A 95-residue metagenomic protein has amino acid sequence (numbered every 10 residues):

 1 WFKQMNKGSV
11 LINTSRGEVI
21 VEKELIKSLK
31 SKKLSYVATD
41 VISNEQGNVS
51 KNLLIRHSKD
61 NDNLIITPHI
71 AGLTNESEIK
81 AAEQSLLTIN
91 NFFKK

Functional and structural regions predicted by a protein language model:
F2: Short alpha-helical donor nucleotide-sugar binding micro-motif in glycosyltransferases
G8-V10, T14-K95: Rossmann-like dinucleotide-binding domain for NAD(H)/NADP(H)
